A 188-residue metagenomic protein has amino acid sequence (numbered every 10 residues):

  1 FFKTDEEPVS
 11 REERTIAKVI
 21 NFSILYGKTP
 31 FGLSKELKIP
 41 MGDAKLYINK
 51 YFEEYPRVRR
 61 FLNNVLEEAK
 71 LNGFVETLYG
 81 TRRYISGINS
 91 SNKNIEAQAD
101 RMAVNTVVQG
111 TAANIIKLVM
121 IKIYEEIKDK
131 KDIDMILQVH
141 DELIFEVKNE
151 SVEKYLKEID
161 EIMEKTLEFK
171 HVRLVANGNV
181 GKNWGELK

Functional and structural regions predicted by a protein language model:
F1-K188: Conserved catalytic core of nucleotide polymerization and phosphodiester-bond processing enzymes
